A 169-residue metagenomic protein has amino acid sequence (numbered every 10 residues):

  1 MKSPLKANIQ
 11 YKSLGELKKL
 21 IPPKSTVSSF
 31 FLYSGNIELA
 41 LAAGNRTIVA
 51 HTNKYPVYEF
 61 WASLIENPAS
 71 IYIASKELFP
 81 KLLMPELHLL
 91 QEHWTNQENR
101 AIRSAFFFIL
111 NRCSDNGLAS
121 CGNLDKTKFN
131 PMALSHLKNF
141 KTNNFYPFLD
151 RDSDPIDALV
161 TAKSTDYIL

Functional and structural regions predicted by a protein language model:
M1-L14, L20-P23, P68-L169: SAM-dependent nucleic-acid methyltransferase catalytic core
P23-Q91: SAM cofactor-binding core of SAM-dependent methyltransferases, primarily the Rossmann-like beta-alpha-beta module
